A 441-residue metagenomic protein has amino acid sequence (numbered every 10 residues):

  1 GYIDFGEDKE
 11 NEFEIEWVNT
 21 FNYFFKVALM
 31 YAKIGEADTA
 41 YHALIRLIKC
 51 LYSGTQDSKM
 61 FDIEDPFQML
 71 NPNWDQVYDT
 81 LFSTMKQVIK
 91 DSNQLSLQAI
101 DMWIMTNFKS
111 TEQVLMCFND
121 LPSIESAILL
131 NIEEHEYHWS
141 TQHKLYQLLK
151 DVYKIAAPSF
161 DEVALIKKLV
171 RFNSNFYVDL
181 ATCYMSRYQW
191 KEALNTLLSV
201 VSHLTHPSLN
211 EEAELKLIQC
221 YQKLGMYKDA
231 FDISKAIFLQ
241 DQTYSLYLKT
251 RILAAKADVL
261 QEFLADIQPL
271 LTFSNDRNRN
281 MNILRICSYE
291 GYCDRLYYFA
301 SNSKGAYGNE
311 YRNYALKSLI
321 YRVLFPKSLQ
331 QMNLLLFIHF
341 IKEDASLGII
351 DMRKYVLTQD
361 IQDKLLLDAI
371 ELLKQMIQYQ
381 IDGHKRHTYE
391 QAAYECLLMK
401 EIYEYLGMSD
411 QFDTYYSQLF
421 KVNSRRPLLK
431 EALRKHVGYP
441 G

Functional and structural regions predicted by a protein language model:
G1-G441: Eukaryote-biased, non-catalytic alpha-solenoid scaffold regions
